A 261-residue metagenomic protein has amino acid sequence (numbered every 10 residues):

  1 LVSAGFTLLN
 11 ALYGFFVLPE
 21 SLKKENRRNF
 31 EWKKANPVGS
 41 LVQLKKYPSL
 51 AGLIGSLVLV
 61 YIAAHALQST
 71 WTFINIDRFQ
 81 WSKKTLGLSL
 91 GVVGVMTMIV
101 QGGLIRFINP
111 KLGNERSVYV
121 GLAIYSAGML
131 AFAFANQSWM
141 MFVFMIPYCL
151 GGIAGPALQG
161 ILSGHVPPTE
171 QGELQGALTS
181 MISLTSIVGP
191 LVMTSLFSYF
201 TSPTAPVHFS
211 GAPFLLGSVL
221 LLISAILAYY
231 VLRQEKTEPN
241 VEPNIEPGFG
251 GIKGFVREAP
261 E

Functional and structural regions predicted by a protein language model:
L1-A4, S82, S195-L221: A membrane-interface helix-boundary motif in multi-pass transporters
A11-V17, L215-G254, P260-E261: Multi-pass alpha-helical transporter architecture, strongest for 12-TM Major Facilitator/SLC carriers used
P19-S56, R78, E242-E261: Juxtamembrane intracellular "pre-TM" segments in multi-pass secondary transporters
K46-T70, I146: Pair of pore-lining "gating" transmembrane helices in MFS-fold secondary transporters
S69-L86: Short amphipathic helix-loop junctions that connect adjacent transmembrane helices in Major Facilitator Superfamily/SLC
K83-K84, V166-S180, V207-H208: Loop-to-transmembrane helix entry/capping segments in MFS-fold secondary transporters and related SLC/MFSD carriers
V100-N114: Helix-to-loop junctions at the C-terminal end of transmembrane segments in multipass secondary transporters
E115-L158: C-terminal transmembrane helical hairpin of 12-TM major facilitator-type secondary transporters
